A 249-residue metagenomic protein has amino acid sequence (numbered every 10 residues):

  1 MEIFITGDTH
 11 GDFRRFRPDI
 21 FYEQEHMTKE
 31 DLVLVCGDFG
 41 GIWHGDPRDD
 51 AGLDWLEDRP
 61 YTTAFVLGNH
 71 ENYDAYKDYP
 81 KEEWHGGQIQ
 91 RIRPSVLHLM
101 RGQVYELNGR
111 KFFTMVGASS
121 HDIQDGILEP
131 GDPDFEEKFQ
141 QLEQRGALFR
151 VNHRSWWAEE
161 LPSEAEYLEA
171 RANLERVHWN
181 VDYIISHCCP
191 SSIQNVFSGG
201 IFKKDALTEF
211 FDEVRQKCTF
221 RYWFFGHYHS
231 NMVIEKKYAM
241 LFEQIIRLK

Functional and structural regions predicted by a protein language model:
M1-H10, G109-A118, I185-H187, A239-F242: Active-site-proximal beta-strand elements of phosphoester/diester hydrolases
M1-R15, D134-F135, G146: Acidic, histidine-bearing metal-coordination/catalytic regions of metal-dependent phosphoesterases
T6, D12-L107, G200-D212, Q216 (+2 more regions): Core catalytic region of metal-dependent phosphoesterases/phosphodiesterases, especially metallo-beta-lactamase-like
T9-H10, F39-G40, N69-N72, A118-S119 (+2 more regions): Catalytic metal-binding/acid-base residues of hydrolase active sites
R14, H44, D74, I123 (+2 more regions): Generic domain-boundary/flexible-linker signal
R17-P18, R48, D78, S119 (+3 more regions): Residue-level detector of alpha-helical segments with a strong bias toward transmembrane helices and their helix-loop
R110-I201: Active-site-proximal loop/helix segment associated with metal-binding centers of metalloenzymes
L161-K249: Internal alpha/beta domain cores that form substrate/cofactor-binding pockets in large enzymes and binding proteins
